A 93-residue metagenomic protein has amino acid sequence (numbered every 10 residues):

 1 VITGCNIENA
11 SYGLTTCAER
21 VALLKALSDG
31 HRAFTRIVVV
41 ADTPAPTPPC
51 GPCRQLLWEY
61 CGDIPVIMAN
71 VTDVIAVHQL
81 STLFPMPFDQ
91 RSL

Functional and structural regions predicted by a protein language model:
V1-I2, Y12, F88, L93: Broad hydrophobic/π-residue packing in well-ordered secondary structure
V1-N9, R32-I37: Glycine/charged-rich beta-loop-alpha catalytic/anionic-binding loops adjacent to active sites
T3, G13, P46-P48: Short active-site-adjacent helix-start/loop capping segments
N6-V21: Compact, glycine-rich, soluble single-domain proteins
A18-A22, T47-C50: Short amphipathic alpha-helical surface micro-motifs
V21, K25-D29: Feature captures the catalytic cores and cofactor-binding loops of soluble hydro-lyases/lyases that act on carboxylate
D29-L93: C-terminal binding/interaction regions
